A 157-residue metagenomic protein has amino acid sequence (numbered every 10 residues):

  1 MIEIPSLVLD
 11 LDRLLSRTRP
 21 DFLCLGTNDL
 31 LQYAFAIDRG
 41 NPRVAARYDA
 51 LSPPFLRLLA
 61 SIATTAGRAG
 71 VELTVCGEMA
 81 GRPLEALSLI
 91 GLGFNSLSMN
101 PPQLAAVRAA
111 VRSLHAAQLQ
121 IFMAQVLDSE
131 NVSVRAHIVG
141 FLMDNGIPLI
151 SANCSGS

Functional and structural regions predicted by a protein language model:
M1-S157: Conserved alpha/beta-domain cores
